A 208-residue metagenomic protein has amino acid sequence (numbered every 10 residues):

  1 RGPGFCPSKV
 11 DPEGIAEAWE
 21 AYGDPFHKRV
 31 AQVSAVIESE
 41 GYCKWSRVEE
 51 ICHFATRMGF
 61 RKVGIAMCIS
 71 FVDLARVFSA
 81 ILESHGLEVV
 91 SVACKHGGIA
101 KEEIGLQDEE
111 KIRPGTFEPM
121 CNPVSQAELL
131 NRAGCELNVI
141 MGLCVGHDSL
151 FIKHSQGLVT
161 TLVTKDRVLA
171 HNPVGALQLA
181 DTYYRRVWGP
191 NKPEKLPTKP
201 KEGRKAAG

Functional and structural regions predicted by a protein language model:
R1-K62, I69-L74, K205-A207: Electropositive, gly/pro-rich neighborhoods at or near active sites that engage anionic ligands
G41-R47, M67-A75, G97-G98, M141-S149: Gly/Ser/Thr-rich loops at beta-strand to alpha-helix junctions that form or flank small-molecule/cofactor-binding
A55, G59-I69, V90-K95, L137-M141: Short glycine-rich or small-residue beta-strand-to-loop segments that form or flank ligand, phosphate, metal/Fe-S
D73-P123: Long, charge-dense
L74-I81, D148-G157: Short Gly/Thr/Asp-enriched flexible loops that form oxyanion-binding sites at enzyme active sites
E88-K95, L150, H154-N172: Short, acidic/small-residue loops that bind anionic groups at enzyme active sites
E118-R132, L143-V145: Active-site glycine-rich loop that binds ribose-phosphate moieties when present
T160-G208: C-terminal functional extensions of proteins
